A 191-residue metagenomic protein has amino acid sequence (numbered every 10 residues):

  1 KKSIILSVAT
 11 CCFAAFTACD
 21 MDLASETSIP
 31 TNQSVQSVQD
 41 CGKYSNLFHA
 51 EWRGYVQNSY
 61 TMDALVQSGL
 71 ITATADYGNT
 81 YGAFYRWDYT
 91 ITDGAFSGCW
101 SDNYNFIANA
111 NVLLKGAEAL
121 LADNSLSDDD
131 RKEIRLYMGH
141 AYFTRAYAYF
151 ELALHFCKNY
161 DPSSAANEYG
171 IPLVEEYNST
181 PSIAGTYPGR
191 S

Functional and structural regions predicted by a protein language model:
K1-L6: Bacterial N-terminal signal peptides that target proteins for export
F13-F16: Bacterial Sec-type N-terminal signal peptides, specifically the leucine/valine-rich hydrophobic h-region
C19-V66: Membrane-proximal, proline-rich intrinsically disordered regions
I29-V35, S59-A73, D128-D129, C157-N167 (+1 more regions): Short, surface-exposed recognition loops and adjoining beta-strand edges that mediate ligand/DNA contacts, enriched
R53-N58, A148-Y160: Secretory-pathway/luminal and periplasmic proteins that interact with or process carbohydrate-rich
G54, S59, A64-I91, N178: A structural signal for short, hydrophobic/glycine-enriched beta-strand patches
Y81-F156, G189: Conserved, well-structured interaction surfaces
N124-S125, D129-K132, H155-S191: Short coil/linker segments at helix-helix boundaries
